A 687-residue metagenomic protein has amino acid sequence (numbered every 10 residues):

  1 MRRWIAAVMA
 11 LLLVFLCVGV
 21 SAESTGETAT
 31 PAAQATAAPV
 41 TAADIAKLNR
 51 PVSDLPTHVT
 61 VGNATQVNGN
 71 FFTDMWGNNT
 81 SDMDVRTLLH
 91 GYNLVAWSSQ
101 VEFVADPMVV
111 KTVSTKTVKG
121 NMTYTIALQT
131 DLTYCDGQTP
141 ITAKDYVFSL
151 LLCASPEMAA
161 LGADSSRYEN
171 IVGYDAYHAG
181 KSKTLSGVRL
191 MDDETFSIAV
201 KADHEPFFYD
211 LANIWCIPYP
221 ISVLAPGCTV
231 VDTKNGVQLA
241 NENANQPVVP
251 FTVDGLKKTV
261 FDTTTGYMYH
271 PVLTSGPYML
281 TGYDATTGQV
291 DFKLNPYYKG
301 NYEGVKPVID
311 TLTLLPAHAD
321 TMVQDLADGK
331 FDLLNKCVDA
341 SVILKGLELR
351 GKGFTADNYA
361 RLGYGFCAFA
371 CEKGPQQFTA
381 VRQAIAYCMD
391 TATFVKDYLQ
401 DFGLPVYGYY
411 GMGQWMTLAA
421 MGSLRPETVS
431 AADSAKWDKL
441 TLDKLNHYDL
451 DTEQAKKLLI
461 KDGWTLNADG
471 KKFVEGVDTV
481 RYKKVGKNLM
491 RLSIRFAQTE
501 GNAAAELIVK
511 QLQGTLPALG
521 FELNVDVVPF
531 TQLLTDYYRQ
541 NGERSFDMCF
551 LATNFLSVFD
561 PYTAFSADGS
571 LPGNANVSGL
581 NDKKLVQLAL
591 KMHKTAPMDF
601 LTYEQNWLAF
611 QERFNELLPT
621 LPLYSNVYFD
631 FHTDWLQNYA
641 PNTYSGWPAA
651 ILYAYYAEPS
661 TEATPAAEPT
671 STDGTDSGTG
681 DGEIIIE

Functional and structural regions predicted by a protein language model:
T41, T60-T117: N-terminal lobe/hinge region of extracytoplasmic solute-binding protein
K111-R167, M191, S197, D325 (+3 more regions): Aromatic- and charge-enriched surface segment that lines or borders ligand/interaction sites
G162-D254, S423-E427: Surface-exposed binding/hinge segments that line and control ligand-binding clefts or catalytic entry sites
E205, Y209-L211, K396, W464-Q498 (+1 more regions): Bilobed periplasmic-binding protein-like "clamshell/Venus-flytrap" ligand-binding domains
A212-K306, T311, T452, K457-K461: Gly/Pro-rich hinge or "lid" segments in bacterial periplasmic/extracellular proteins
T264-Y269, Y297-K345, E522: Ligand-site clamp/hinge motif
K293, Q377-G514: Append "and occasionally in soluble cytosolic enzymes with long acidic Gly/Pro-rich linkers
C388-D433, A504-Q513, R539-E687: Detector for C-terminal structural segments
